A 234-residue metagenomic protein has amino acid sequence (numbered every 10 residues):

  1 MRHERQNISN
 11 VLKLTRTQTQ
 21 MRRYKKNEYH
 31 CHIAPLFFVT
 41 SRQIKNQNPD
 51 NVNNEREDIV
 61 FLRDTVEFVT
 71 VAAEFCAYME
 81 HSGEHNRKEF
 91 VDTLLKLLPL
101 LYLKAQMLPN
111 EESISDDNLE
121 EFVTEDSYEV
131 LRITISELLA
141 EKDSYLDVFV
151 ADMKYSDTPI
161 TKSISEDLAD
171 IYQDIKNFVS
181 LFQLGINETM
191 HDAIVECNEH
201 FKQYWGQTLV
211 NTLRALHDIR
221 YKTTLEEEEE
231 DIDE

Functional and structural regions predicted by a protein language model:
N7, K13, T19, K26-N27 (+1 more regions): Polybasic, lysine-rich low-complexity intrinsically disordered segments
N53, D58-T124: N-terminal interaction modules that seed assembly of large macromolecular complexes
E67-E74, T93-L100, K104, V130 (+8 more regions): Charged, amphipathic alpha-helical oligomerization/scaffolding segments
N110-V179: Long amphipathic alpha-helical segments
P159, D174-E234: Acidic, proline/glycine-rich low-complexity IDRs
